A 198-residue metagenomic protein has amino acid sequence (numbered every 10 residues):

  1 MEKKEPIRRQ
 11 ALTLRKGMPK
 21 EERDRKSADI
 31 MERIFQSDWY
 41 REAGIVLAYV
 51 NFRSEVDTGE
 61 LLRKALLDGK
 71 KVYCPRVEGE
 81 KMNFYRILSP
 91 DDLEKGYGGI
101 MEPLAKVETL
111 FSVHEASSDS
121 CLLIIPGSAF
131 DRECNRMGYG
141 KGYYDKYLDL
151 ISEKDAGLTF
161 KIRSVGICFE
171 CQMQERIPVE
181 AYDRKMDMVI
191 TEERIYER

Functional and structural regions predicted by a protein language model:
M1-S118: N-terminal active-site beta-alpha-beta segment that forms phosphate/nucleotide-binding and substrate-recognition loops
E2, T13-K16, L104-L123, R132-R136 (+1 more regions): Surface-exposed, charge/polar-rich loops and edge strands
F52-S54, S128-R132: Short glycine-rich anion-binding loops that position phosphate/pyrophosphate groups of nucleotides and phosphorylated
P90, P126-A129: A structured binding-face within diverse protein domains that lines the active/interaction site
G140: Short polar/charged helix/loop
